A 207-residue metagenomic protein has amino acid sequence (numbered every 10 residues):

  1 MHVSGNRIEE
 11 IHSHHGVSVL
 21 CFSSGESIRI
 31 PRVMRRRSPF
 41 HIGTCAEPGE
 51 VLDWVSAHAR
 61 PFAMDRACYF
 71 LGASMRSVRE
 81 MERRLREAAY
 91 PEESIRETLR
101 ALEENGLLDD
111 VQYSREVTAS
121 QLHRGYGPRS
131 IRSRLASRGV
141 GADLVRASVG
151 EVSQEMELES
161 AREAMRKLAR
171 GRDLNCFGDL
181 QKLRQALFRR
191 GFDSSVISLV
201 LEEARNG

Functional and structural regions predicted by a protein language model:
M1-G207: An alpha-helical, amphipathic repeat domain used for nucleic-acid recognition, typified by the mTERF helical solenoid
